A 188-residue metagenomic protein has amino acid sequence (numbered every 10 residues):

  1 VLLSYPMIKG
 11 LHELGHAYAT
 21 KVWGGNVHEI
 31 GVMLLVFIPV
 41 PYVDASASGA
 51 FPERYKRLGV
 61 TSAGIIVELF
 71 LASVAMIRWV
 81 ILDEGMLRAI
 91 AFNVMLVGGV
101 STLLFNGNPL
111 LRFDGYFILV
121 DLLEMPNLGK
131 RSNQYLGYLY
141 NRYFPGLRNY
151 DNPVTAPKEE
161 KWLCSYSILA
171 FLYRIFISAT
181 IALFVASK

Functional and structural regions predicted by a protein language model:
L2-E159: Membrane-embedded catalytic scaffold of the fatty acid hydroxylase/desaturase
R78-L82, A91-F92, N152-K188: Long hydrophobic segments that form regular secondary structure
